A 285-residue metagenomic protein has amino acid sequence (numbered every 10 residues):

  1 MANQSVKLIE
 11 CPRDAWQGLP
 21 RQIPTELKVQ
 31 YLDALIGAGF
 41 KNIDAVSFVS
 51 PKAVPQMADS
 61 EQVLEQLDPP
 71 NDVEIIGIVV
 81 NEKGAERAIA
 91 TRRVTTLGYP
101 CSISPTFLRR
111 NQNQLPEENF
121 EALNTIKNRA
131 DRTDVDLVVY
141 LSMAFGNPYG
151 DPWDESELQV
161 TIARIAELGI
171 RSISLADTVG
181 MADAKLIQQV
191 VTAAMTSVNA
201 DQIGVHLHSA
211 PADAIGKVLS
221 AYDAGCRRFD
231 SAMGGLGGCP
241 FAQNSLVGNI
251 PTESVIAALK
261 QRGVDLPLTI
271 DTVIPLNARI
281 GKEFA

Functional and structural regions predicted by a protein language model:
M1-A285: Catalytic cores and adjacent flexible loops of soluble metabolic enzymes that perform enolate/carbanion chemistry on
